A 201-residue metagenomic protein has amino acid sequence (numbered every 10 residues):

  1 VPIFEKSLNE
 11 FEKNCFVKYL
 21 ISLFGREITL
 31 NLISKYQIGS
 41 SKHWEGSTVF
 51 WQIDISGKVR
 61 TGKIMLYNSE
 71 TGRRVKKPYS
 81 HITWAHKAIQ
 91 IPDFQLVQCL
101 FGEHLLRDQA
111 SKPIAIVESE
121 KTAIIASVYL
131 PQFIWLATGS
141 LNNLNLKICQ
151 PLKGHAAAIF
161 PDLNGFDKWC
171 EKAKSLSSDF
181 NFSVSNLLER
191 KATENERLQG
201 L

Functional and structural regions predicted by a protein language model:
V1-I114, I125-Q132, A158, A173-S183: Basic, glycine-enriched DNA-binding surface that flanks or lies within the catalytic cores of DNA
G72, S111-I114, E120-L201: TOPRIM fold recognition
